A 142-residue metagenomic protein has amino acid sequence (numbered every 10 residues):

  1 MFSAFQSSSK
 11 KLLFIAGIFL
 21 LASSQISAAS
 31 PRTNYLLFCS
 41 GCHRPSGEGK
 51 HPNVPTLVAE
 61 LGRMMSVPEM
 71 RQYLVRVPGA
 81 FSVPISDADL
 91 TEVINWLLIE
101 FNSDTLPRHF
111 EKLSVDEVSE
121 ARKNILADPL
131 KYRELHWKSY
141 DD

Functional and structural regions predicted by a protein language model:
F2-F14: Bacterial N-terminal signal peptides that target proteins for export
K11-S23: Bacterial N-terminal signal peptides
S27-E48, E69: Sequence/structural segment immediately N-terminal to covalent heme-attachment motifs in c-type and related
P31, S66-Y73, D89-L90, S114-A121: Stable alpha-helical elements in mature extracytoplasmic
H43-S46, L61, V77-F81, L97-F101 (+2 more regions): Sec/Tat-exported extracytoplasmic proteins
E48-V83: Gly/Gly-Pro-rich "capping" loops immediately C-terminal to redox-active cysteine motifs in periplasmic/lumenal
P84-I94: Mature extracytoplasmic domains of secretory-pathway proteins
A88, I99-D142: Flexible coil segments in periplasmic/lumen-exposed cytochrome c-class electron-transfer proteins
